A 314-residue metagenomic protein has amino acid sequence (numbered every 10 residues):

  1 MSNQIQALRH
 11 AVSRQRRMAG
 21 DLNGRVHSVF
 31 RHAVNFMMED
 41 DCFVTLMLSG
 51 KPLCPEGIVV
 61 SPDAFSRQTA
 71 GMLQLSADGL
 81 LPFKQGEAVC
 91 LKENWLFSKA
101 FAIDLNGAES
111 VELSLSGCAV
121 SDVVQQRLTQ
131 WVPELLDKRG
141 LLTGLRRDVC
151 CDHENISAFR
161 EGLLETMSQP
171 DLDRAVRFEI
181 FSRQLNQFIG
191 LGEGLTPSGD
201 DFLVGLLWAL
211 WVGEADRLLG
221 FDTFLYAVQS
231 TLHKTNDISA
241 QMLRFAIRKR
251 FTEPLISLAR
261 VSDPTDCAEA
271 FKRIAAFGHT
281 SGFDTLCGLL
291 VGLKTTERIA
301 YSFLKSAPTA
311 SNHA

Functional and structural regions predicted by a protein language model:
M1-R174, F178, S182, G194-G199 (+8 more regions): Phosphate/adenylate-binding glycine loop and adjacent helical scaffold
D148-C151, W211-T280: Accessory, usually C-terminal, subdomains that scaffold auxiliary metal cofactors
I189-E214, F283-L293: Active-site beta-strand/loop microenvironment that shapes enzyme catalytic pockets
P254-A314: Acidic, carboxylate-rich catalytic segments that either coordinate divalent cations
